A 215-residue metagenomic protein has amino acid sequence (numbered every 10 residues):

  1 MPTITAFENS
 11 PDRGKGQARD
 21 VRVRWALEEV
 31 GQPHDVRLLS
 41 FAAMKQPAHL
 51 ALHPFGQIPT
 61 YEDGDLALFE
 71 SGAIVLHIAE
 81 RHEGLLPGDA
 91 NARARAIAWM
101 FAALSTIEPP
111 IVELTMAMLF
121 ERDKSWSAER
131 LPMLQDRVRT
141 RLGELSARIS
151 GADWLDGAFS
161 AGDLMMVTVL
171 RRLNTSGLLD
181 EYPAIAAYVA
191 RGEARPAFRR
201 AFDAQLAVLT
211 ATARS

Functional and structural regions predicted by a protein language model:
M1-E129, D136: GST-like domain detector, emphasizing the conserved glutathione-binding G-site in the N-terminal thioredoxin-like
V36, P87, A158, Y182 (+1 more regions): A generic structural-conservation signal
S40, A161, Q205-L206: Short, solvent-exposed turn/loop segments enriched in Gly/Ser/Thr/Pro and often Arg
L50, A94-I97, M165, A186-V189 (+1 more regions): Generic structural signal for individual residues within well-ordered alpha-helical segments across diverse proteins
A79, V169-L170, F202: Active-site-flanking alpha-helical
A103-A194: GST-like fold's C-terminal all-alpha helical module
I185-S215: Long hydrophobic alpha-helical segments typical of transmembrane helices together with their membrane-interfacial
